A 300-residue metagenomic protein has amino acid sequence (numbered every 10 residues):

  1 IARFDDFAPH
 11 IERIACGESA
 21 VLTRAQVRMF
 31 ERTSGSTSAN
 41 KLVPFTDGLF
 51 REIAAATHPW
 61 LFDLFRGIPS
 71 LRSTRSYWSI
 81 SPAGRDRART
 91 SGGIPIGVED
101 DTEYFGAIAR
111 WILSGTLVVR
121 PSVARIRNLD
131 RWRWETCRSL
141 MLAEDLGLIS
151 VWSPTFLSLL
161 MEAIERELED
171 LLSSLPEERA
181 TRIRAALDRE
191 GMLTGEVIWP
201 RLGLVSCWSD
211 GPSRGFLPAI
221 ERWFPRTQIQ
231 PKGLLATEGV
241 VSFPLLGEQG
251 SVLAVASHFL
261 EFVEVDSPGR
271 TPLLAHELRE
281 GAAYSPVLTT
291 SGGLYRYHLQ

Functional and structural regions predicted by a protein language model:
I1-F30, L42-G48, E52-R72, G84-T90: Active-site diphosphate/adenylate-binding microenvironment
C16, A39-T46, V118-S122, L142: Short acidic, glycine/Ser/Thr-rich loop/turn "cap" segments at secondary-structure junctions
F30-V43, L160: Conserved adenylation A10 loop of the ANL superfamily
A39, D63-R66, R166-E169: Alpha-helix capping at helix-to-loop junctions
N40, R72-R75, D145-L146: Short coil/turn connectors at secondary-structure junctions
L64, L71-R110: Active-site cavity-forming subdomains of large catalytic enzyme subunits
S91-Q300: Active-site glycine/GP-rich loop and adjacent strand/helix microenvironment that borders small-molecule binding pockets
